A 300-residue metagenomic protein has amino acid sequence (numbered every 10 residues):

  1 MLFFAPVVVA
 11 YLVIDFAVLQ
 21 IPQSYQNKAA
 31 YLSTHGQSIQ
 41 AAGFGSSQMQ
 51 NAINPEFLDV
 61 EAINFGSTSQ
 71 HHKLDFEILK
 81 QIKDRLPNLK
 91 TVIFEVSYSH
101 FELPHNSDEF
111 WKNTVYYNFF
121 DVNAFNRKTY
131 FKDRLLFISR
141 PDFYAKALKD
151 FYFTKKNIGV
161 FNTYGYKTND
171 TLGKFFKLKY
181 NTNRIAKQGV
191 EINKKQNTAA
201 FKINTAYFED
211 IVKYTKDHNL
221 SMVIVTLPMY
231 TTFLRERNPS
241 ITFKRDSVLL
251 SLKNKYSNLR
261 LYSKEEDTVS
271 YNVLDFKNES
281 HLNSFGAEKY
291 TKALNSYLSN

Functional and structural regions predicted by a protein language model:
M1-V18: Hydrophobic membrane-insertion alpha-helices, especially the h-region of bacterial N-terminal signal peptides
A17-Q37: Alpha-helical transmembrane signal-anchor/signal-peptide segments
Q40-A42, T91, S221-V223: Structural motif
A41-G45, F276: Short hydrophobic beta-strand that contains or immediately precedes a catalytic carboxylate
Q48-L136: Membrane-embedded segments
H105, E109-H218: Secreted/periplasmic serine-hydrolase-like ester/acetyl group-modifying domain
V212-N238: Active-site segments of SGNH/GDSL-like serine hydrolases that catalyze O-acetyl group transfer/hydrolysis on lipids
P239-N300: Long, positively charged, glycine-interspersed low-complexity recognition regions
